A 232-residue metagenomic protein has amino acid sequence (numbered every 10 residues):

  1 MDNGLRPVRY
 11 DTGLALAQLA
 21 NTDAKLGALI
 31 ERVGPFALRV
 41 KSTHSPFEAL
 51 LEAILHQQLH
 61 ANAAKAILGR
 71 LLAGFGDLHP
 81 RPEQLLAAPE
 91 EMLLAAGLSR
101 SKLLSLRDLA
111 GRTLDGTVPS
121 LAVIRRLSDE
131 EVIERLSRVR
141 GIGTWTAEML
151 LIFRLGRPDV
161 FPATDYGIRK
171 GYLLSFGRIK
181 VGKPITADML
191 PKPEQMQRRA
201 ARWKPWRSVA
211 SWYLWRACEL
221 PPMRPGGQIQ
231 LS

Functional and structural regions predicted by a protein language model:
M1-P46, Q197, R202, E219-S232: Intrinsically disordered, low-complexity, charged terminal extensions of DNA damage-control enzymes
T12-G13, D23-L26, A64, D165 (+2 more regions): Alpha-helix initiation and N-capping motif
F36-A37, P46-I54, E90-M92: Glycine-/proline-rich flexible loop or hinge segments
P46-F47, Q58-A64, D77, E90: Short, charged/polar surface micro-motifs in flexible loops or helix N-caps
E52-I67, L93-K102: A short secondary-structure junction motif
L72-S232: Catalytic cores of DNA base-excision repair glycosylases
